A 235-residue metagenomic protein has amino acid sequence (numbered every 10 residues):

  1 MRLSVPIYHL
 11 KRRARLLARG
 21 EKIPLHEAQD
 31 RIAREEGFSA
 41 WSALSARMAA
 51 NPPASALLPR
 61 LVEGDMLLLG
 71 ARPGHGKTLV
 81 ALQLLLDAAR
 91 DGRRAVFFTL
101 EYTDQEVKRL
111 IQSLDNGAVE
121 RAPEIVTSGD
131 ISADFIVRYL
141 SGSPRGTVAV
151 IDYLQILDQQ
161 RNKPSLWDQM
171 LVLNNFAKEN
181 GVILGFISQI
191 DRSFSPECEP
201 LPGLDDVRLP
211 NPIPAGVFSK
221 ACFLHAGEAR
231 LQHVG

Functional and structural regions predicted by a protein language model:
R2-L44: Short, small/acidic-rich helices and loops at N termini and domain boundaries of DNA replication/processing enzymes
A14, L84, L173: Aromatic/hydrophobic pocket-lining residues that form π-stacking "cages" and hydrophobic walls in ligand
R34, S39-G117: The Walker A/P-loop phosphate-binding site
G64, G92, G146, V217-K220: Short, well-ordered alpha-helix to beta-strand connector turns
D65-L67, A95, T147-I151, V182-F186: Generic beta-sheet signal
D91-K163, W167, N175, Q232-H233: Conserved inter-motif catalytic segment of the P-loop NTP-binding fold
K163-V172, G203-V207: Charged helix-capping and loop-helix junction motifs
N175-G235: Phosphate-binding/switch region of NTP-binding enzymes
